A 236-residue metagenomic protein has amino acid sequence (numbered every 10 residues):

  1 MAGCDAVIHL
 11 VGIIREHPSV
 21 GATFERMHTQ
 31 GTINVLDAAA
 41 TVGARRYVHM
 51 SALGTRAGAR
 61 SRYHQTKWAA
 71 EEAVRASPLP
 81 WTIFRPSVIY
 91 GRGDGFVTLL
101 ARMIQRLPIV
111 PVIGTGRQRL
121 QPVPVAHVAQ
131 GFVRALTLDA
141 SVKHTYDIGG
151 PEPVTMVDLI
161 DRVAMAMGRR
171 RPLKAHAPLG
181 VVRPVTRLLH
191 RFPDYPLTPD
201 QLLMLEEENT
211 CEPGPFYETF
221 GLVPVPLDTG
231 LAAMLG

Functional and structural regions predicted by a protein language model:
M1-N34, A38-A40, L53-A57: NAD(P)H-binding glycine-rich loop region in Rossmannoid oxidoreductase-like domains and their noncatalytic homologs
A6, G31-N34, R46, A69-A70 (+1 more regions): Conserved cofactor-binding/catalytic machinery of classical short-chain dehydrogenase/reductase
N34, G95-V97, G114-L136, H144-D147: Substrate-positioning beta->alpha
S51, E72-G95: Conserved beta-loop-beta element that borders a ligand/cofactor-binding pocket
Y63, K67: Active-site YXXXK catalytic motif of short-chain dehydrogenase/reductase
L99-Q121, V125, M165, R171-N209: Alpha-helical membrane-targeting segments
R134-L197, C211-G236: Mid/C-terminal beta-alpha module of Rossmann-like enzyme folds, strongest in SDR-family dehydrogenases/epimerases
